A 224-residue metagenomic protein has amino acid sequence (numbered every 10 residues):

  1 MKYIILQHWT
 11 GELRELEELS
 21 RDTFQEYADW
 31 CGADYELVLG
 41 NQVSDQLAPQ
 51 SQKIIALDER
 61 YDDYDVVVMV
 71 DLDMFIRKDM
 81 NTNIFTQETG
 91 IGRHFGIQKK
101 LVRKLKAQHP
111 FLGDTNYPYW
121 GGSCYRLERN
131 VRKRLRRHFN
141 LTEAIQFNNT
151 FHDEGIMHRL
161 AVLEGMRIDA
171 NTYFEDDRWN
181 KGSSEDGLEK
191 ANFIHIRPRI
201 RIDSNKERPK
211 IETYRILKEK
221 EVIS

Functional and structural regions predicted by a protein language model:
M1-Y64, L163, R197-R201, T213-S224: N-terminal anchoring/stem segment of glycosyltransferases
Q7-H8, L39, V70-L72, K78 (+3 more regions): Short His-Asn-centered micro-motif
L13-E17, Q46-Q50, D114-Y125, Q146-F151: Aromatic-acidic/polar surface patches that form glycan- and anion
L19, N81-T82, R137-F139: Short coil/turn segments at secondary-structure boundaries
V43-V70, R77-K78, W120, T150-M157 (+1 more regions): A conserved donor-nucleotide-binding helix/loop in the catalytic core of Leloir-type glycosyltransferases
Y64-D65, Q87-T89, A191: Short, high-confidence coil segments that cap the C-terminus of an alpha-helix and link into the following beta-strand
I76-G113: Conserved donor-nucleotide/metal-binding helix-loop-beta segment in metal-dependent transferases, i.e., the alpha-helix
Y119-Y214, E221: Catalytic core and acceptor-binding pocket of nucleotide-sugar-dependent glycosyltransferases
